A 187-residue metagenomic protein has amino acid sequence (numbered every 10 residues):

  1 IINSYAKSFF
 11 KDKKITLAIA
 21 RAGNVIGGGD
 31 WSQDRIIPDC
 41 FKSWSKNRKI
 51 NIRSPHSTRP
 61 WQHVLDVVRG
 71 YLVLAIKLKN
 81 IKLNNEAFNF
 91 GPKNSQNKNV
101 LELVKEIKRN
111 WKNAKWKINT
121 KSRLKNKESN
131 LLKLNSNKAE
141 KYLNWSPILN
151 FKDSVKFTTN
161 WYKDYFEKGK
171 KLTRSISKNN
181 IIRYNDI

Functional and structural regions predicted by a protein language model:
I1, V25-G29: Conserved catalytic-site region of short-chain dehydrogenase/reductase
I1-A18, F41-K46: Active-site Tyr-X1-5-Lys
K11, N24, W44-I187: C-terminal substrate-binding subdomain of Rossmann-fold SDR/epimerase-dehydratase oxidoreductases
A20-A22: SDR active-site strand-loop-helix element
G29-S32, E128-N130: Short, solvent-exposed loop/turn segments at secondary-structure boundaries
Q33-P38: Amphipathic alpha-helical segments in well-structured domains
